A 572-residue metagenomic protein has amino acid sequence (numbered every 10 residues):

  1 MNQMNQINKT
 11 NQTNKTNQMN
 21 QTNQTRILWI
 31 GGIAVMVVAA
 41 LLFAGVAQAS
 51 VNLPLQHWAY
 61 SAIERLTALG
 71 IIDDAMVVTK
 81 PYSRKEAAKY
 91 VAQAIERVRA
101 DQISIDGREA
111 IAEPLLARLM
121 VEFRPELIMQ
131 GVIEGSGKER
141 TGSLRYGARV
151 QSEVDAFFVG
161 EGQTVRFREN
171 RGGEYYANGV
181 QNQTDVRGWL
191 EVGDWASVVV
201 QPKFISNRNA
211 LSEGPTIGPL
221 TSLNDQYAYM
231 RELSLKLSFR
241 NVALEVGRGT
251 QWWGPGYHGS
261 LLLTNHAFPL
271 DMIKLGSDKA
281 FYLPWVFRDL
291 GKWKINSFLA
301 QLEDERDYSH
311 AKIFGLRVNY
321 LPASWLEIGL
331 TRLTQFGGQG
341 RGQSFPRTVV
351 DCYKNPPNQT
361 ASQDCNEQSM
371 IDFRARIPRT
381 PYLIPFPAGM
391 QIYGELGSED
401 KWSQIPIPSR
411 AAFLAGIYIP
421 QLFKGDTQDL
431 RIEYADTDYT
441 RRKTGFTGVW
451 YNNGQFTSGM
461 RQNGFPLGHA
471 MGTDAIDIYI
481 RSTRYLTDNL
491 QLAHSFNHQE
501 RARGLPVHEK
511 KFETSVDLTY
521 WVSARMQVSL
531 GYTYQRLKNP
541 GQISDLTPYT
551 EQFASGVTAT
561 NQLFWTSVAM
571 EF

Functional and structural regions predicted by a protein language model:
N2-N23: Asparagine/serine/threonine-enriched low-complexity, disordered tracts, especially those forming N-linked glycosylation
G32-L42: Bacterial N-terminal signal peptides
A47-Y176: N-terminal periplasmic/intermembrane-space "pro-region" immediately following the signal or transit peptide
M76-V78, A100-P114, M129, I133-Y146 (+8 more regions): Short loop/turn motifs that connect adjacent beta-strands in outer-membrane beta-barrel proteins
N170-E174, T216-T221, H258-L263, L302-D304 (+6 more regions): Extracellular loop and loop/strand-boundary signature of outer-membrane beta-barrel proteins
N178-V180, V198-L237, G254-G259, L263-T264 (+1 more regions): Surface-exposed loop and membrane-interface regions of Gram-negative outer-membrane beta-barrel proteins
W252, M272-T457, T473-I480, Y485 (+3 more regions): Signature for the C-terminal beta-barrel architecture of outer-membrane proteins
V318, I371, Y520, T558-F572: Outer-membrane beta-barrel "beta-signal"
